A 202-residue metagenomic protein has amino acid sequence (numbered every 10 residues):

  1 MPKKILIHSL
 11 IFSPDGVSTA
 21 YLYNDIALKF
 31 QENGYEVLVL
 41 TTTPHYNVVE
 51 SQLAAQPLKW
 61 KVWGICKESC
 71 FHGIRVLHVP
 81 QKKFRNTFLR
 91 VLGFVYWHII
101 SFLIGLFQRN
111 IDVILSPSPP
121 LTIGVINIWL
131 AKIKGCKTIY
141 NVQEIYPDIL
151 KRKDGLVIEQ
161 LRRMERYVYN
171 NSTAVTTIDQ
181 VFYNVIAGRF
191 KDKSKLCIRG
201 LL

Functional and structural regions predicted by a protein language model:
M1-G64: N-terminal subdomain of nucleotide-sugar transferases
K4, D112-V113, A174: Structural motif
D15, R90-L106, I111-K134, Y140-Q143: An aromatic- and histidine-rich active-site surface loop
T19, T42, P117, V175-D179 (+1 more regions): Replace "coordinates the UDP/GDP/TDP-sugar" with "coordinates nucleotide-activated sugar donors
T42-G105: A conserved catalytic-core segment of Leloir-type glycosyltransferases
T122-V125, W129-I133, L156-T177: Membrane-proximal helix-turn-helix segments that form the acceptor-binding/catalytic region of lipid-linked
K134-K137, D192-S194: A short helix->loop->beta-strand "cap" motif at the edges of active sites that frequently abuts
T176-T177, Y183-L202: Helix-loop-beta element that forms the nucleotide-linked donor phosphate-binding surface in glycosyltransferases
